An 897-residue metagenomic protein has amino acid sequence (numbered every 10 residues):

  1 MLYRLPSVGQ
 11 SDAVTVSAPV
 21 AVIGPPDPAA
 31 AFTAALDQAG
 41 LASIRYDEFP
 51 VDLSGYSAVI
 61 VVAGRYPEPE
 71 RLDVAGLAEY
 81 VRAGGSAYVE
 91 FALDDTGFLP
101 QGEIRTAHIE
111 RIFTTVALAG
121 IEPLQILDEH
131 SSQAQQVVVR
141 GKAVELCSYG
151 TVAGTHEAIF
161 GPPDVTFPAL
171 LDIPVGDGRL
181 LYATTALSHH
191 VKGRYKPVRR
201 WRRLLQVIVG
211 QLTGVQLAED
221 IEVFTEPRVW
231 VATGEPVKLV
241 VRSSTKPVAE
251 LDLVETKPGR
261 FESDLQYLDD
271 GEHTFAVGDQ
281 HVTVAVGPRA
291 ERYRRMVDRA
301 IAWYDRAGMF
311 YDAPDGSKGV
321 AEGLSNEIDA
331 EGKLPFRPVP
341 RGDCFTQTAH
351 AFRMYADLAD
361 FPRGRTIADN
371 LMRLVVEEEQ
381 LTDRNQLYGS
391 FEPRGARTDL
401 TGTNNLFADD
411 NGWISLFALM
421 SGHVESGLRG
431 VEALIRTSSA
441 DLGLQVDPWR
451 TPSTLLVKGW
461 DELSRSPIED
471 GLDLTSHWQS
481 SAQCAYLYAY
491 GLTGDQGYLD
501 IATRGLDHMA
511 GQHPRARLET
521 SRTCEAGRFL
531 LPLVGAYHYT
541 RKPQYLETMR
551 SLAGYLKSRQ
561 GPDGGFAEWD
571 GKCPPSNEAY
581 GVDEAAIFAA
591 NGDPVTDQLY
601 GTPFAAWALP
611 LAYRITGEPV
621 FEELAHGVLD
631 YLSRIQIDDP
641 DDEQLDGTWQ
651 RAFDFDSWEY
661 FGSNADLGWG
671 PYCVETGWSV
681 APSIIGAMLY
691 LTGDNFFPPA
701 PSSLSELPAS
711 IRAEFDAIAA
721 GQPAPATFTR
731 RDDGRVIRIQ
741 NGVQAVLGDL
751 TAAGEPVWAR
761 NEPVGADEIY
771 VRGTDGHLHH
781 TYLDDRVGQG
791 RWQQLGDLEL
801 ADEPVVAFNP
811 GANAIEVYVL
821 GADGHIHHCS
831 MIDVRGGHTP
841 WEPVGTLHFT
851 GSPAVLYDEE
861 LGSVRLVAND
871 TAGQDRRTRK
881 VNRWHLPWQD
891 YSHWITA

Functional and structural regions predicted by a protein language model:
L2-A18, A153-R242, D264, D270-E272 (+1 more regions): Extracellular ligand-binding/catalytic regions of CAZymes and related secreted enzymes and adhesion modules
A21-L99: Helical hinge/lid and interdomain linker segments adjacent to catalytic or ligand-binding clefts that mediate domain
A31, A107-L181, S188-G193: Catalytic beta-strand/loop cores that center a nucleophilic Ser/Cys/Thr and support acyl-enzyme chemistry
Y66-V137, E145: A glycine-rich, often tryptophan-bearing local segment used as a flexible ligand/cofactor-contacting loop or short
A218-D220, P288-V320, F417-M420, V424-E425 (+5 more regions): Terminal, non-catalytic domain-edge segments
A285-C344, R363-T401, R429-S464, T503 (+6 more regions): Low-complexity, Ser/Thr/Pro/Gly-enriched N-terminal "stalk/linker" regions
R337-D357, D399-G422, G471-G491, S521-H538 (+2 more regions): Well-ordered alpha-helical segments within folded domains of soluble proteins
A717, G721-A897: A structural motif
